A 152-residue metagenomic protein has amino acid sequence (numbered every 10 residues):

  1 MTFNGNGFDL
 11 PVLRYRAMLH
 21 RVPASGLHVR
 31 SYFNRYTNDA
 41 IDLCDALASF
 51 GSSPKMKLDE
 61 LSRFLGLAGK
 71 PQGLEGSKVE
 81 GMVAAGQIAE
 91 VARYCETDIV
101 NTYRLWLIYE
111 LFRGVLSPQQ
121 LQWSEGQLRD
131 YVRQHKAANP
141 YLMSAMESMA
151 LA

Functional and structural regions predicted by a protein language model:
M1-R93, T97-Q119, G126, V132-A137: Metal-dependent phosphoesterase core characteristic of DEDDh/y 3'-5' exonuclease domains
Q122-A152: Acidic catalytic cores of enzymes that act on phosphate-bearing nucleotides/polynucleotides
